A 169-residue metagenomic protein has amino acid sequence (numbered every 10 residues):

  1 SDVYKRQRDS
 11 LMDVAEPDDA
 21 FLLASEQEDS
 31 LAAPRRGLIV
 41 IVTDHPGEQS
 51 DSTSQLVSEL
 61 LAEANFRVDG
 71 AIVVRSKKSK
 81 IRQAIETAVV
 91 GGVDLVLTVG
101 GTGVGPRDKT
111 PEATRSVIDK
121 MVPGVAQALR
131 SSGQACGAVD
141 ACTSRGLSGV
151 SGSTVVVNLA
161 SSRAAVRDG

Functional and structural regions predicted by a protein language model:
S1-Y4: Short, small-residue-biased leader/transition segments that mark boundaries at the very start of proteins
R8-L23: Short coil-to-helix leader/linker segments, especially the first N-terminal amphipathic alpha-helix with its helix
A24-S76: Glycine-rich phosphate/diphosphate-binding loop of Rossmann-like nucleotide-binding domains
P34-G37, G91-V93, S151-T154: Short coil/turn connectors at secondary-structure junctions
V40-V42, T98-G100, N158-A160: Short beta-strand segments
D51-S52, Q83, K109, D168: Generic recognition of short, well-ordered alpha-helical segments
S58-V99, G103-I118: N-terminal small/polar loop signature for handling phosphorylated ligands or for N-terminal nucleophile
T110-G169: Proline/glycine-rich low-complexity loops and linkers
